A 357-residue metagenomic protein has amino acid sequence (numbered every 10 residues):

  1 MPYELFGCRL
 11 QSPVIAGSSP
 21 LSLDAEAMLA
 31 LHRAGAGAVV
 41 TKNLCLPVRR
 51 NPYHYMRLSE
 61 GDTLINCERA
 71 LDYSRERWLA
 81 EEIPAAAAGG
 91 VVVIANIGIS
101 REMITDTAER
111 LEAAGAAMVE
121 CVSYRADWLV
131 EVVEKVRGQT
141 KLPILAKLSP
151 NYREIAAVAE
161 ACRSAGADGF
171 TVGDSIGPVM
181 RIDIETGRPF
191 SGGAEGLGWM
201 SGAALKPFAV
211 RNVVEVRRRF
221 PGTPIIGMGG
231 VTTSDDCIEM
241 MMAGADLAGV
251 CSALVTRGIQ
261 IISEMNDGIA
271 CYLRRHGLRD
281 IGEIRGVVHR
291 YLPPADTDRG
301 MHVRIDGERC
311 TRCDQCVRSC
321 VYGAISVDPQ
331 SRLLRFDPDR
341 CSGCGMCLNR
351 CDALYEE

Functional and structural regions predicted by a protein language model:
S19-L21, N96-E102, L148-E154, P224-D235: Glycine-rich beta-to-alpha transition loops that act as phosphate-gripper elements at the mouths of alpha/beta enzyme
A25-E26, R49-H54, R75-I83, R101-M103 (+6 more regions): Active-site-adjacent beta->alpha loops and helix N-cap segments on the catalytic face of soluble alpha/beta enzymes
A25-L31, T105-A113, Y152-A165, V216-G222 (+1 more regions): Catalytic cores of alpha/beta
T41-P47, M118-R125, V172-V179, G230-V231 (+1 more regions): Glycine-rich phosphate-binding active-site loops on the catalytic face of alpha/beta enzymes
R49-T63, M180-L197, M241, A253-L278: C-terminal helical cap(s) of enzyme catalytic domains, especially alpha/beta-barrels
L58-D127: Active-site beta->alpha loop and helix N-cap motifs at the rims of alpha/beta catalytic domains
T63-R69, Y73, C121-R125, R163-T223 (+1 more regions): Glycine/Thr-rich beta-alpha phosphate-binding loop at enzyme active sites
M240, Q315-L333, M346-E357: Iron-sulfur cluster-binding cysteine motifs and their immediate structural context in ferredoxin-like electron-transfer
